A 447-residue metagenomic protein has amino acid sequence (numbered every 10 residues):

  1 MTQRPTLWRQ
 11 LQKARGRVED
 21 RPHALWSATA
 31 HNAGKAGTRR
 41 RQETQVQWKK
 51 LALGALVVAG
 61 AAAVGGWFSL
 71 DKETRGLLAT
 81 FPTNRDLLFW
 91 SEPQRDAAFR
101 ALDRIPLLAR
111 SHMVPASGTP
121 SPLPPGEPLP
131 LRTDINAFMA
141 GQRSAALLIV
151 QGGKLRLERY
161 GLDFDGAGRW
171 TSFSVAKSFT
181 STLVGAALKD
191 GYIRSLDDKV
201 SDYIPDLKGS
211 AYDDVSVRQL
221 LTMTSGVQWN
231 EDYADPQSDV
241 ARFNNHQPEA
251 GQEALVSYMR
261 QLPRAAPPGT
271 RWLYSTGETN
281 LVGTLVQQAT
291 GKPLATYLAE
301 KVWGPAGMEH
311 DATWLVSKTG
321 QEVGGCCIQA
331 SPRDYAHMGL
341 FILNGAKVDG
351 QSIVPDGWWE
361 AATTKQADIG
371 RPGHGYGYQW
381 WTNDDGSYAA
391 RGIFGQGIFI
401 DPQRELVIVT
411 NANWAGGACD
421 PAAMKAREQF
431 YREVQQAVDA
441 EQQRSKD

Functional and structural regions predicted by a protein language model:
Q3-R4, R21, A30, R39: Short, low-complexity intrinsically disordered segments enriched in A/P/G/S/L with frequent Arg, especially at protein
W26-D165, I193, T222, R260 (+2 more regions): N-terminal leader/targeting segments and the immediately adjacent pre-domain N-terminus
N136-A137, D165-A167, A187-R271: Active-site-proximal loop and beta-strand segments within enzyme catalytic domains
G153, W170-L196, L220, V282-V286 (+1 more regions): Active-site SXXK
G166-A167, D232-A234, A241-T319, C326: Catalytic-site signature segments of enzymes, centered on catalytic residues
T171, D190-Q228, Q261, Q288-C326 (+1 more regions): Active-site helix/loop module of the DD-peptidase/beta-lactamase fold, centered on the serine-lysine SxxK catalytic
E278-L285, G324-K347, Q396-N413: Active-site-proximal alpha-helical segments within enzyme catalytic domains
E309-A312, D356-V407: Active-site Gly/Thr loop motif
